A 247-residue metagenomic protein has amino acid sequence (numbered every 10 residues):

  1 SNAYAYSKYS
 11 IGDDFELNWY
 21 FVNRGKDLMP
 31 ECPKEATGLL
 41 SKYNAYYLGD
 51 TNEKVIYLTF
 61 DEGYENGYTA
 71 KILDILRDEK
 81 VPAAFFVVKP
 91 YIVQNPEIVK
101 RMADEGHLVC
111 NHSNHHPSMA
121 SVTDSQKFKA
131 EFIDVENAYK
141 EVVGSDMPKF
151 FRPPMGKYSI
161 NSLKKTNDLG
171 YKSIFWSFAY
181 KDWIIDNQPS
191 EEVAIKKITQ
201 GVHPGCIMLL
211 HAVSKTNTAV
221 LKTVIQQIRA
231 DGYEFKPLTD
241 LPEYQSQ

Functional and structural regions predicted by a protein language model:
N2-C32, S214-T216, I225-Q247: Low-complexity, Gly/Ser/Thr/Pro-rich intrinsically disordered linker/tail segments
N23-T123, E131-E141, S145-P148, E234 (+1 more regions): Active-site beta->alpha N-cap acidic-glycine motif
D61, L76, V109-H112, F151-P154 (+3 more regions): Divalent metal-coordination and catalytic microenvironments
Y68-K71, P117-V143, K157-P204, N217-A219 (+1 more regions): Alpha-helical scaffold elements lining the catalytic groove of polysaccharide deacetylases
E79, E105, L169, P204-G205 (+1 more regions): Structured helix-beta-strand junction loops
M155, S177-F178, A212, T239-D240: Short secondary-structure boundary segments
G205-K215: Catalytic cysteine-centered active loop of the rhodanese-like fold, especially the PTP/DSP P-loop
